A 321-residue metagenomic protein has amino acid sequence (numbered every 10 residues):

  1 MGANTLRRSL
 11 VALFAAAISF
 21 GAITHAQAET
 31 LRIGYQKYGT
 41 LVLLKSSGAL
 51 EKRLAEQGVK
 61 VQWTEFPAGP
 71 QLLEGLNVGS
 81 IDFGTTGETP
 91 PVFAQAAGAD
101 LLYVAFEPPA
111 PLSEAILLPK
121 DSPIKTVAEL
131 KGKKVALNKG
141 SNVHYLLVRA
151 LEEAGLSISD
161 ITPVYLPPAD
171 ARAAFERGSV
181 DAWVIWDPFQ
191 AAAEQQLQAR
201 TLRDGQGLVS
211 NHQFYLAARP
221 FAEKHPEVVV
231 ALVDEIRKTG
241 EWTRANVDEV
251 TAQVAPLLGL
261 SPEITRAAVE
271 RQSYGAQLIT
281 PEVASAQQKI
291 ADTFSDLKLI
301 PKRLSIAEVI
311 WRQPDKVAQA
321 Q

Functional and structural regions predicted by a protein language model:
G2-V11: Twin-arginine (Tat) signal peptide motif
A17-A26: C-terminal segment of classical bacterial N-terminal signal peptides
E29-S157, V164-Y165, D181-I185, G207-V209: Short, glycine-/small- and polar/acidic-enriched structural segments that line small-molecule recognition paths
T40-L41, A110-I116, A199-R200, N211-Y215 (+2 more regions): Small-molecule pocket liners
E51-G58, A276-V283, I306: Short, solvent-exposed loop/beta-turn-alpha elements that line the ligand-binding surface or hinge of extracytoplasmic
T89-P90, P163-V164, P168-P256: Pocket-lining segment of extracytoplasmic ligand-binding domains
K224-L299: Secondary-structure end/capping motifs
D292-Q321: Conserved C-terminal helix/tail region of periplasmic/extracytoplasmic solute-binding proteins
